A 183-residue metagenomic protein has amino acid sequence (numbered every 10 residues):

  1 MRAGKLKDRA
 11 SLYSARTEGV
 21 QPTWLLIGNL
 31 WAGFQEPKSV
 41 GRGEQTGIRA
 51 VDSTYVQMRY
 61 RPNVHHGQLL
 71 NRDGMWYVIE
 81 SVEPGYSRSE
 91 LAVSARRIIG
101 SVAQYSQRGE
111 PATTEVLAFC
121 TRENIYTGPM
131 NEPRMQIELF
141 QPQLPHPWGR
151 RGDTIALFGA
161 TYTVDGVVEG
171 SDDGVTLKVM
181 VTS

Functional and structural regions predicted by a protein language model:
M1-R61, W76-I137, E169-S183: N-terminal disorder-to-order initiation segments that are Gly/Lys/Arg-biased and fold into the first beta/loop/alpha
R59-R72, A103, P145-A156: Short coil-to-beta transition motif at edge beta-strands of beta-rich domains
D73, R108-A112, A156-A160: Short strand-coil-strand connectors
P129-G152: A conserved acidic, glycine/proline-rich C-terminal tail/linker
R150-E169: Low-complexity, intrinsically disordered Gly/Pro/Thr-rich segments
